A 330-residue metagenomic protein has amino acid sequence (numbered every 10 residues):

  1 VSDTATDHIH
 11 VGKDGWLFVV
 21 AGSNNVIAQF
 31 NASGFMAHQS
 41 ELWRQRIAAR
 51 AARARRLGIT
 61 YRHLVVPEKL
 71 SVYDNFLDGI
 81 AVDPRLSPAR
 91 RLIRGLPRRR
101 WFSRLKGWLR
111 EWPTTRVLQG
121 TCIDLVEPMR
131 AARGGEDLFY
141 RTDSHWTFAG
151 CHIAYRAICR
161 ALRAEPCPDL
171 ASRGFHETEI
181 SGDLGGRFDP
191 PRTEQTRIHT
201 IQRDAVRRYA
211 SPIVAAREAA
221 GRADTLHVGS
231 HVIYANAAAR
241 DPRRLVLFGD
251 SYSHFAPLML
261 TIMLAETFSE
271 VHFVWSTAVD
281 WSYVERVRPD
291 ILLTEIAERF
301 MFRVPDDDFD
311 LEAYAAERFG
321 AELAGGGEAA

Functional and structural regions predicted by a protein language model:
V1-A330: Extracellular glycan-modifying ectodomains
